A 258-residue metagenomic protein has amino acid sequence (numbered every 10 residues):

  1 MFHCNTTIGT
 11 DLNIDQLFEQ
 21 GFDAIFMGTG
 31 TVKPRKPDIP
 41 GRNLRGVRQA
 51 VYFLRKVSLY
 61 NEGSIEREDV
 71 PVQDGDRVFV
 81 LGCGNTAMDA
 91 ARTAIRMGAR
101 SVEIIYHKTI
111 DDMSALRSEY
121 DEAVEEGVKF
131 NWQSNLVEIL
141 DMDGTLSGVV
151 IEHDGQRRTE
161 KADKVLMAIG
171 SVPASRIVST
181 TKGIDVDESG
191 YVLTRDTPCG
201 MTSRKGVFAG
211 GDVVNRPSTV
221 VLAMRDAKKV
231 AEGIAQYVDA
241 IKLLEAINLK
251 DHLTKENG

Functional and structural regions predicted by a protein language model:
M1-R35, L59-E68, R96-S189, L244 (+1 more regions): A Rossmann-like FAD-binding core segment of flavoenzymes
N43-G75, K164-P217: FAD-site-proximal beta/loop scaffold in flavoenzymes
G63-A99: Rossmann-like NAD(P)H-binding beta-loop-alpha module
C83, Y106-T109, D212: Cofactor-binding loop segments of dinucleotide-utilizing enzymes, especially the Rossmann-like FAD- and NAD(P)+-binding
S118, A231, V238-G258: Terminal amphipathic helices with adjacent charged low-complexity linkers/tails
V213-L244: A conserved FAD-binding loop/helix module that cradles the flavin
